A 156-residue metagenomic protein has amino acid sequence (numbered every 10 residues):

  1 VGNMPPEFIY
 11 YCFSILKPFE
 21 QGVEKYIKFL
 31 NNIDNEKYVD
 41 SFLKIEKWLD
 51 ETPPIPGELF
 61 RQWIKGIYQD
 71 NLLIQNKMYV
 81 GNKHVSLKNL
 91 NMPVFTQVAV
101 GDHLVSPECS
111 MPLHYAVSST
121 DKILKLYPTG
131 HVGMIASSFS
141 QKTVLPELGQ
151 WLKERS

Functional and structural regions predicted by a protein language model:
V1-E58: Alpha/beta-hydrolase-fold enzymes
I67-S86: Active-site nucleophile elbow and catalytic-triad environment of alpha/beta-hydrolase enzymes
L87-N91, A116-S119: Short, conserved loop/helix-junction motifs that constitute active-site signature segments in enzyme catalytic cores
L90, T96-V98, D102: Short beta-strand/loop motif that positions the catalytic acidic residue of the alpha/beta-hydrolase fold
M92, S106-Y115: Short alpha-helix in the alpha/beta-hydrolase fold that links the catalytic acid
P107, L124, P128-T143: Catalytic histidine-centered segment of alpha/beta-hydrolase-like enzymes
E147-R155: C-terminal alpha-helix
